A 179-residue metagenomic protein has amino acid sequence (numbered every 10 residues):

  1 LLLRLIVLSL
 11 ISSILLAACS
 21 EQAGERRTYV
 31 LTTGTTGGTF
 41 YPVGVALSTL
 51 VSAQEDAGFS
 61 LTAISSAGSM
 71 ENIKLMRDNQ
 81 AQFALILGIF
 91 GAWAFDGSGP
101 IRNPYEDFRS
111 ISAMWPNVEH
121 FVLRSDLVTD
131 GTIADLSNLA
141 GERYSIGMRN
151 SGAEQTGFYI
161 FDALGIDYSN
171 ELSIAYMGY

Functional and structural regions predicted by a protein language model:
L1-I6: Bacterial N-terminal signal peptides that target proteins for export
L15-A18: C-terminal motif of bacterial Sec signal peptides marking the signal peptidase cleavage site
S20-Q22: Bacterial signal peptide processing site
G24-T28, G97-S98: A short small-residue
R26-Q54, F59-T62, N117-Y179: Bilobed "Venus flytrap"/periplasmic-binding protein-like clamshell domains and structurally analogous long
S48-T49, T62-P104: Pocket-flanking alpha-helical
R102-E119: A structural signal for short loop-to-beta-strand junctions that line the ligand-binding cleft of periplasmic/secreted
